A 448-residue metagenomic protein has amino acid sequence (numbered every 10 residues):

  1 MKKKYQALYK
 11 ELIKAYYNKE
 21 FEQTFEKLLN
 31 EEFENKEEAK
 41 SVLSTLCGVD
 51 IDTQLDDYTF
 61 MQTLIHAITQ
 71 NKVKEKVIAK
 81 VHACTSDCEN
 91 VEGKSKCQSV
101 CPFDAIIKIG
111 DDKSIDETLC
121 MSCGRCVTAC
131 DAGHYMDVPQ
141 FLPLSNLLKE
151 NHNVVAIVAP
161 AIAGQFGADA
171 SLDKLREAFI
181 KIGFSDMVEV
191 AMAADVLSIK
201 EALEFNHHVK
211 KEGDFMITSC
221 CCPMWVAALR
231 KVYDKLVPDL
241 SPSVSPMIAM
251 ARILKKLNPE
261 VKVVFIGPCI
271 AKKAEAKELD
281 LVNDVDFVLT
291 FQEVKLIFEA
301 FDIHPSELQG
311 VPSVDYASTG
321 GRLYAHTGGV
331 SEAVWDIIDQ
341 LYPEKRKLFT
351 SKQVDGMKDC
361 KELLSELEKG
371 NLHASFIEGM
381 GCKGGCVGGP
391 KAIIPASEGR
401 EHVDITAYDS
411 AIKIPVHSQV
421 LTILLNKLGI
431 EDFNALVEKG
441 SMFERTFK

Functional and structural regions predicted by a protein language model:
M1-L64, V138-K448: Iron-sulfur-associated redox domains of electron-transfer enzymes in respiratory and anaerobic energy metabolism
Y58-A105: N-terminal [4Fe-4S]-dependent radical SAM core
N71-H82, D137-K149: Phosphate/pyrophosphate-recognition segments in soluble nucleotide-handling domains
K74-E75, T85-E89, I106-D111, D116-E117 (+2 more regions): Short, intrinsically disordered, charge-biased short linear motifs at domain edges
E89-D116, M121, R125-Q140, P390-I393: Iron-sulfur cluster-binding cysteine motifs and their immediate structural context in ferredoxin-like electron-transfer
